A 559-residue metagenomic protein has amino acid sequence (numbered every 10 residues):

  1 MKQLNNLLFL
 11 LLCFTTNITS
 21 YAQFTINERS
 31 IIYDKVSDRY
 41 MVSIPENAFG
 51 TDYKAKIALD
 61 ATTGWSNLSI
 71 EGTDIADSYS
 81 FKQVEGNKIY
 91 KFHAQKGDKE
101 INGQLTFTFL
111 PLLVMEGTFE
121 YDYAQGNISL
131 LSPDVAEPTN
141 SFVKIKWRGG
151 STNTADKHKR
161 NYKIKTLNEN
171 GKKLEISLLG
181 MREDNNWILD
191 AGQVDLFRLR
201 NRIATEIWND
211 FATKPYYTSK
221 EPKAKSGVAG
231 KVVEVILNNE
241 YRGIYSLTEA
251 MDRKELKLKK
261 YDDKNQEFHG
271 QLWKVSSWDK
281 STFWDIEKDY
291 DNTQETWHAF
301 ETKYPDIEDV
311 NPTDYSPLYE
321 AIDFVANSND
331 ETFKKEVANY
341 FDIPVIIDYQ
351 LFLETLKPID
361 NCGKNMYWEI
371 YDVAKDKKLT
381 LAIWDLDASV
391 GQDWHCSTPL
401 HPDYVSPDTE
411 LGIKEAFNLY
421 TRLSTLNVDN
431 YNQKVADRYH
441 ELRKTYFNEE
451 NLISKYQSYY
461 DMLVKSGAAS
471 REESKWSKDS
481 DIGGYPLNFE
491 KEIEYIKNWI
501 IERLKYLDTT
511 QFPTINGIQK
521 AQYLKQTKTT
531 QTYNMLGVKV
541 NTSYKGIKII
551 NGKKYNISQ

Functional and structural regions predicted by a protein language model:
M1-Q23: Bacterial Sec-dependent N-terminal signal peptides
Y21-E85, K99-E100: Predominantly extracytoplasmic/ectodomain segments of secreted and cell-surface proteins
A55, F81, G86-G97, K545-N556: Append "Rare intracellular matches occur via the same short Y/T/C beta-strand/loop motifs
K99-F107, K554-Q559: Edge beta-strands of extracellular beta-sandwich domains
G103-G150: Hydrophobic alpha-helical membrane-insertion signals
S141-V143, N153, K157, K303-G363 (+2 more regions): Middle-to-C-terminal accessory/interaction subdomains
K165-S177, M181-R198, D210-F211, P215 (+4 more regions): Internal "kinase-insert"/substrate-recognition segments embedded within catalytic cores of ATP-dependent enzymes
T509-L536: Residue-level detector of functionally pivotal "anchor" positions at catalytic/ligand-binding pockets or at interdomain
